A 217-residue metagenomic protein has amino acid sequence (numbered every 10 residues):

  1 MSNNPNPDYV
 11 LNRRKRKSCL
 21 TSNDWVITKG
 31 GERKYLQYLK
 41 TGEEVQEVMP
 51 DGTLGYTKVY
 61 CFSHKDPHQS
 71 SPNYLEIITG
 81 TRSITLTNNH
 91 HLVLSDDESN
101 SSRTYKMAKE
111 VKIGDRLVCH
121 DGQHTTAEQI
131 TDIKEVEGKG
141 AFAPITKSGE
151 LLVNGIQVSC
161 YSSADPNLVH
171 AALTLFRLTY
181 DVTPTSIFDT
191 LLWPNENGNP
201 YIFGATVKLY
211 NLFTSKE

Functional and structural regions predicted by a protein language model:
M1-E217: HINT superfamily self-processing domains
